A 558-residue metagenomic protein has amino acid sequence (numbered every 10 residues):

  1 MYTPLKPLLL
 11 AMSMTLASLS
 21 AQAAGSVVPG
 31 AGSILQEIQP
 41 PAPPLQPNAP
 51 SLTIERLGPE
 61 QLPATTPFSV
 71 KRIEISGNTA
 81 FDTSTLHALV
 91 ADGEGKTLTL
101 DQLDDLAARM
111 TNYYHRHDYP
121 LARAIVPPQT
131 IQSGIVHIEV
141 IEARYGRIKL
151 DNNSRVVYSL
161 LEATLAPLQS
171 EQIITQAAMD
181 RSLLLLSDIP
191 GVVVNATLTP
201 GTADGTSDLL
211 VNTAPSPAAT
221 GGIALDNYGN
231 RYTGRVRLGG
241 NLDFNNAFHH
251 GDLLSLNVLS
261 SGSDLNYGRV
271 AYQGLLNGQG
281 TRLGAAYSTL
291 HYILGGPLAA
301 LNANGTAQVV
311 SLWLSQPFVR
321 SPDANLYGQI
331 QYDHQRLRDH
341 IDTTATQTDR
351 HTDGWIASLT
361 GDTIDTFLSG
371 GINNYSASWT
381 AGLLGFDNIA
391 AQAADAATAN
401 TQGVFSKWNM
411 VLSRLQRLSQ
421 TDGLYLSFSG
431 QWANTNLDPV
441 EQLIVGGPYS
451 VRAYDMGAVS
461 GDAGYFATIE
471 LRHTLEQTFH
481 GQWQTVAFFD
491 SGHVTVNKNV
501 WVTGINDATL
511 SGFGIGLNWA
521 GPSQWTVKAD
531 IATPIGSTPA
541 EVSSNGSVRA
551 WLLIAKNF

Functional and structural regions predicted by a protein language model:
P4, A24-G229, N241, V258-N266 (+1 more regions): Periplasmic polypeptide-binding modules associated with outer-membrane biogenesis and secretion
V194, A219-G221, F248-L254, G278-L283 (+6 more regions): Repeated loop/turn-to-beta-strand initiation elements of outer-membrane beta-barrel proteins
G205, G234-L238, D264-G268, T306-V310 (+5 more regions): Residues that define the transmembrane beta-barrel architecture of outer-membrane proteins
A219-G229, G240, H250-G262, G268-V270 (+4 more regions): Transmembrane beta-strand segments that form the barrel wall of outer-membrane beta-barrel proteins
G221-I223, L242, L254-V258, L283-Y287 (+8 more regions): Membrane-embedded beta-strand positions of outer-membrane beta-barrel proteins
N227-G229, N246, V258-G262, Y287-I293 (+11 more regions): Transmembrane beta-strands of outer-membrane beta-barrel pores
L275, R282-P439: Transmembrane beta-strand segments of outer-membrane beta-barrel domains in Gram-negative and organellar OMPs
A396-F558: C-terminal transmembrane beta-barrel domains of outer membrane proteins
